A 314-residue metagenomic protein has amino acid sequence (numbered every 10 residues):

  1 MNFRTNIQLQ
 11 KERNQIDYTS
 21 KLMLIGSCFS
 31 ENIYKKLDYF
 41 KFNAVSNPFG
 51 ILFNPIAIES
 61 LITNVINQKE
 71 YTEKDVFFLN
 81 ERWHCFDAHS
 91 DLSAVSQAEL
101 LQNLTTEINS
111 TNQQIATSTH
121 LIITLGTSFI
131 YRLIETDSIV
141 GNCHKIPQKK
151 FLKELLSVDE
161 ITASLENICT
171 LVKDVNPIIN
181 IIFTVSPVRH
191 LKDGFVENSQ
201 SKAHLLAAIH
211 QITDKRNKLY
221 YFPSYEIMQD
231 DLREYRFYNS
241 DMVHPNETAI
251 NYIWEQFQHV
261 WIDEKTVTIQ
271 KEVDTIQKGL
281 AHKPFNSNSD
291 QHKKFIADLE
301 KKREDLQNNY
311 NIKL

Functional and structural regions predicted by a protein language model:
M1-L314: Extracellular glycan-modifying ectodomains
